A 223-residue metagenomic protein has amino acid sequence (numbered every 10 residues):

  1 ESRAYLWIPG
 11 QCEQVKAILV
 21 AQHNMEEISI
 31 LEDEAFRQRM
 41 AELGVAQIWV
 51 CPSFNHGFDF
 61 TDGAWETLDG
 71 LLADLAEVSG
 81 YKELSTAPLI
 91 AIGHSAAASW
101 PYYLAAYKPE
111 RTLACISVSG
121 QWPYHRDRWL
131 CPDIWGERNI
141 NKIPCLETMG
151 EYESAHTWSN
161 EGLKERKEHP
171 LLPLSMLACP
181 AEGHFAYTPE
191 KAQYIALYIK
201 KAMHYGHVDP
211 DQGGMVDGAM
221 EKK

Functional and structural regions predicted by a protein language model:
E1-G10: A short loop-to-beta-strand scaffold at the N-terminal edge of the catalytic core in hydrolase folds
Q11-Q14, Q38-L43, E83-S85, A96 (+3 more regions): Extracellular/periplasmic catalytic domains that process cell-envelope and extracellular macromolecules
Q11-V15, D59-S99, A106-T112: Gly/Ser-rich "nucleophile elbow"/oxyanion-hole loop immediately N-terminal to the catalytic nucleophile in hydrolases
Q14-N24: Short beta-strand element of the alpha/beta-hydrolase
M25, A46, C51-N55, Q121: Short beta-to-alpha linker loops that shape the active-site pocket of alpha/beta-hydrolase fold enzymes
I30-I48: Short amphipathic alpha-helix adjacent to the substrate-entry channel of hydrolases
L113-A196, H204: The feature captures the conserved acid-bearing segment of alpha/beta-hydrolase catalytic domains
Y194-K223: Catalytic active-site module of serine/aspartate enzymes centered on a nucleophile-bearing elbow/loop
